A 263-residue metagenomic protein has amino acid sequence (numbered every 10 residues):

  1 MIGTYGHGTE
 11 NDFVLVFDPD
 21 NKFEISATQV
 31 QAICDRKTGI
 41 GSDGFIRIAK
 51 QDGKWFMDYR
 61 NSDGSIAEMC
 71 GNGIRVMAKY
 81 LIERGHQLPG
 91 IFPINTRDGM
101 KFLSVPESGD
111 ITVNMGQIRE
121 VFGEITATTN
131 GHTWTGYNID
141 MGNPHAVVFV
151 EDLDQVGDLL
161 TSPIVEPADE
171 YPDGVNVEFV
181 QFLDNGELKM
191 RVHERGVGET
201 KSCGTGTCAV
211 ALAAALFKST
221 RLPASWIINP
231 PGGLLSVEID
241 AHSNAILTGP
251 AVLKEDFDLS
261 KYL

Functional and structural regions predicted by a protein language model:
M1-E107, A146-L263: A glycine-rich beta-to-alpha transition motif near the start of alpha/beta enzyme domains, typified by
G109-G116, I246: Short, solvent-exposed secondary-structure boundary/capping segments
Q117-G136, D158-L160: Active-site glycine-rich loop that binds ribose-phosphate moieties when present
Q117-R119, M141-H145, A251: Glycine-rich beta-alpha junction loops
T128-Q155: Internal active-site segments that recognize and position negatively charged phosphoryl groups and nucleotide moieties
